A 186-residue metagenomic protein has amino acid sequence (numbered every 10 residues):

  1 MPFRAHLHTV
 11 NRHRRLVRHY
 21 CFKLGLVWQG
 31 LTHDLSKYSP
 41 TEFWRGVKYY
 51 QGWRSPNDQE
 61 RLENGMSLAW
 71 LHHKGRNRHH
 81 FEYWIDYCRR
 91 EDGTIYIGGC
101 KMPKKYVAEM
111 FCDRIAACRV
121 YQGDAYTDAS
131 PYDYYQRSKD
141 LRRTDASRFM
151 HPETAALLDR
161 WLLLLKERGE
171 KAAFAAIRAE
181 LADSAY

Functional and structural regions predicted by a protein language model:
M1-Y186: Metal-dependent phosphohydrolase cores
